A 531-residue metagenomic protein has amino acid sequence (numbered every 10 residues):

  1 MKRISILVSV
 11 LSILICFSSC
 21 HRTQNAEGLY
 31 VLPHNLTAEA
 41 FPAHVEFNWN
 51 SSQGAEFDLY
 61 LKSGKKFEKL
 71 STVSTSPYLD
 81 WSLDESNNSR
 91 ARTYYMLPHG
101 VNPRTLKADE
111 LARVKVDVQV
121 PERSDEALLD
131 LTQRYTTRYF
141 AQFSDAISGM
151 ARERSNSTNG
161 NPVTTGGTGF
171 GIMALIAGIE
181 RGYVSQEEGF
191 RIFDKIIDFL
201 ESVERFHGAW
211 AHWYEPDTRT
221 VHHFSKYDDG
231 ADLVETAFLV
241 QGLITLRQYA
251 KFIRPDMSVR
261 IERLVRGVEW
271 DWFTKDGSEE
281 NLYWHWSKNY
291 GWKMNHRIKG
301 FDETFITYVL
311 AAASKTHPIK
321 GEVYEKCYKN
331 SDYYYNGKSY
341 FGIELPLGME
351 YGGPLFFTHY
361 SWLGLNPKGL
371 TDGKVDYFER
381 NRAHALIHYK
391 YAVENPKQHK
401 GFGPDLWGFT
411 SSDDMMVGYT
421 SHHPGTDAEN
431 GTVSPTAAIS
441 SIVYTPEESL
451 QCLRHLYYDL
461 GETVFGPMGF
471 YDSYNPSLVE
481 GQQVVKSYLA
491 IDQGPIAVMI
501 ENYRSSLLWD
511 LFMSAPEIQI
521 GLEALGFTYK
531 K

Functional and structural regions predicted by a protein language model:
M1-I4: Positively charged n-region of N-terminal signal peptides that target proteins for export
C16-S19: C-terminal motif of bacterial Sec signal peptides marking the signal peptidase cleavage site
R22-G54, N88, V101-R123: Pro/Thr/Ser/Gly-rich low-complexity, intrinsically disordered linker/stalk tracts
N35, K69-T72, P77, T93 (+1 more regions): Well-ordered beta-strand positions in beta-sheet-rich domains
S51, L61-G64, P98-G100: Residue-level signal for short segments within beta-strands and strand-turn junctions of well-structured beta-sheet
E56-N88: Recognizes extended acidic, P/S/T-rich segments that occur within or adjacent to Ig-like beta-sandwich modules
D80-T105: Beta-strand-rich modules
V118-K531: Ser/Thr/Asn(+Pro)-rich, low-complexity disordered segments
